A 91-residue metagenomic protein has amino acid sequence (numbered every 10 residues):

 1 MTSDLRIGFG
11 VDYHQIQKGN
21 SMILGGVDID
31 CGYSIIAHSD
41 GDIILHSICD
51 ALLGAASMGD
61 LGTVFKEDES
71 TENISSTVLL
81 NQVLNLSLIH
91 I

Functional and structural regions predicted by a protein language model:
D4-D12: Short amphipathic
Y13-D28: Acidic-glycine-rich active-site phosphate/pyrophosphate-binding loop
D30-S34: A structural micro-motif at secondary-structure boundaries
I35-S39, F65-Q82: Divalent-cation-assisted or electrostatically stabilized phosphate/pyrophosphate-binding catalytic cores
I44, I48, L52: Active-site His/Glu-centered metal-binding helix of metallohydrolases
A55-D60: Catalytic Zn2+-binding segment of zinc metalloproteases
L84-S87: A structural-propensity feature for long, helix-poor, extended segments
I89-I91: Conserved small/polar residues in nucleotide/adenosyl-binding loops
